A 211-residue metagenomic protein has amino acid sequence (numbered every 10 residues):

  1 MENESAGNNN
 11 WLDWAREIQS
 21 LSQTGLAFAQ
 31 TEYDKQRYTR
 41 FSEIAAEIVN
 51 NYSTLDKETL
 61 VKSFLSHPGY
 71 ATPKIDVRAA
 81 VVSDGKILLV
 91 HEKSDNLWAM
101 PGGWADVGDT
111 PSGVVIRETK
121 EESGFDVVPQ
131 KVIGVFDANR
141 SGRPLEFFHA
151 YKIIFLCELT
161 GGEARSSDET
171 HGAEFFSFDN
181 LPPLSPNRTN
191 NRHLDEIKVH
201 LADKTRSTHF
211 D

Functional and structural regions predicted by a protein language model:
M1-Y38, I44, D168-D211: Nudix hydrolase/Nudix homology domain
E32-K35, T39-R78: Acidic, metal-coordinating catalytic segment for phosphate/diphosphate chemistry, firing primarily on the Nudix
L55-L60, D109, N187, D203-K204: Juxtamembrane/interface motifs at transmembrane-helix termini
V61-M100, V127, K131: N-terminal strand-loop-strand
A105-P129, D137-E196, H209-D211: Unchanged
